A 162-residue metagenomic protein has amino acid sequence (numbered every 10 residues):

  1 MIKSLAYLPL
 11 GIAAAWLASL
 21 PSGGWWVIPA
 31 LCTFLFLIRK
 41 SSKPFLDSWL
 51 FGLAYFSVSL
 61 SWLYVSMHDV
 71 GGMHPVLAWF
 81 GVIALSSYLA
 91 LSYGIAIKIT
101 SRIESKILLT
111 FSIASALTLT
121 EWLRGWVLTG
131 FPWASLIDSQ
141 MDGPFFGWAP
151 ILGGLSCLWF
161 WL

Functional and structural regions predicted by a protein language model:
M1-L162: Membrane-embedded alpha-helical bundles of multi-pass enzymes that act on lipidic or dolichyl-linked glycan substrates
